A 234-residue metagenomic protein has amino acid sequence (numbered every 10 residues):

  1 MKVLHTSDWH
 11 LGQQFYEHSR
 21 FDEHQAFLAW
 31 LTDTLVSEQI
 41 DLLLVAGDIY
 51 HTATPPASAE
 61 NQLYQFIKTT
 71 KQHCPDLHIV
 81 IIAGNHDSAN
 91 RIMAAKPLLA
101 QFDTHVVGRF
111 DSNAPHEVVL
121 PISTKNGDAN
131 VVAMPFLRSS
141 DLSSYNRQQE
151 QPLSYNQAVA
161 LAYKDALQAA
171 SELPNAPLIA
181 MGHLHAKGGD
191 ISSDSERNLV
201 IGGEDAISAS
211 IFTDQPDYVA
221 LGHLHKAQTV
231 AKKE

Functional and structural regions predicted by a protein language model:
M1-V45, I49-E234: Extended recognition/assembly regions associated with phosphoester-bond processing machinery
